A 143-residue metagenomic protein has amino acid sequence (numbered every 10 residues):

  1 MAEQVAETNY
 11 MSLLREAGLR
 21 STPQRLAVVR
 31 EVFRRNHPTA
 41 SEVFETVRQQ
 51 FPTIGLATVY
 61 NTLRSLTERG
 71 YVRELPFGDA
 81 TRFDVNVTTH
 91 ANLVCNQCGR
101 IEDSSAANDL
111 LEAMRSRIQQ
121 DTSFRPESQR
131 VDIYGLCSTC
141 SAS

Functional and structural regions predicted by a protein language model:
V5-A17: Short, Lys/Arg-enriched N-terminal segment that forms or immediately precedes the first helix of a structured domain
S21, R34-T39: Short capping segments at the starts of secondary-structure elements
L26-E31: Pre-recognition alpha-helix immediately N-terminal to the DNA-recognition helix within helix-turn-helix or winged-helix
V32-F33, T46: Long C-terminal interaction/binding lobes of large macromolecular proteins
E42-R48, V59: A short acidic, leucine-rich amphipathic alpha-helix
V59-R69: Basic amphipathic alpha-helical segments that dock to polyanions
E68-S143: Non-DNA-binding regulatory cores of transcription-related proteins, predominantly C-terminal effector-binding
